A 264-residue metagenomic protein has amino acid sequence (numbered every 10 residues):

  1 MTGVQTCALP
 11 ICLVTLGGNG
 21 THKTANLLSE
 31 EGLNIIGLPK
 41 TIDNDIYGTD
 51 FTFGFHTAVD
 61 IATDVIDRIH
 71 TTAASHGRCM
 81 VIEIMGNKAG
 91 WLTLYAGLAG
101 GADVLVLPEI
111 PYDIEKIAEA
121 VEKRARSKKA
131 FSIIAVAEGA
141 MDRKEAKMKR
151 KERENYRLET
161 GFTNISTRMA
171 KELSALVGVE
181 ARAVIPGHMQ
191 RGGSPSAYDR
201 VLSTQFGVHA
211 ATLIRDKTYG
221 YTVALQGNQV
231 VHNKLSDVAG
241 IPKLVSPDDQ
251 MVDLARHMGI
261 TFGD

Functional and structural regions predicted by a protein language model:
M1-L9: Short, small-residue-biased leader/transition segments that mark boundaries at the very start of proteins
T15-L16, A25-L27, N34, F55-H76 (+1 more regions): Accessory alpha-helical/coil subdomains and C-terminal extensions that flank or cap enzyme catalytic cores
G18-T21, L33, L38-D45, E109-Y112 (+3 more regions): Short, ordered loop/turn segments at secondary-structure junctions
G48-V59, G193-R200: Short beta-strand elements at the ligand-binding edges of bilobed clamshell
A146-K149, G193-V201, N233-G240: Short glycine/threonine-rich loop-to-helix capping motif typified by GTGT followed within a few residues by an Asp-Pro
K151-N164, M189-G207, A211-R215, V252-A255: Catalytic, metal-anchored helix/loop core of enzyme active sites in primary metabolism
R168, V223-D264: Phosphate-binding loop/pocket of nucleotide- and phosphate-handling active sites
